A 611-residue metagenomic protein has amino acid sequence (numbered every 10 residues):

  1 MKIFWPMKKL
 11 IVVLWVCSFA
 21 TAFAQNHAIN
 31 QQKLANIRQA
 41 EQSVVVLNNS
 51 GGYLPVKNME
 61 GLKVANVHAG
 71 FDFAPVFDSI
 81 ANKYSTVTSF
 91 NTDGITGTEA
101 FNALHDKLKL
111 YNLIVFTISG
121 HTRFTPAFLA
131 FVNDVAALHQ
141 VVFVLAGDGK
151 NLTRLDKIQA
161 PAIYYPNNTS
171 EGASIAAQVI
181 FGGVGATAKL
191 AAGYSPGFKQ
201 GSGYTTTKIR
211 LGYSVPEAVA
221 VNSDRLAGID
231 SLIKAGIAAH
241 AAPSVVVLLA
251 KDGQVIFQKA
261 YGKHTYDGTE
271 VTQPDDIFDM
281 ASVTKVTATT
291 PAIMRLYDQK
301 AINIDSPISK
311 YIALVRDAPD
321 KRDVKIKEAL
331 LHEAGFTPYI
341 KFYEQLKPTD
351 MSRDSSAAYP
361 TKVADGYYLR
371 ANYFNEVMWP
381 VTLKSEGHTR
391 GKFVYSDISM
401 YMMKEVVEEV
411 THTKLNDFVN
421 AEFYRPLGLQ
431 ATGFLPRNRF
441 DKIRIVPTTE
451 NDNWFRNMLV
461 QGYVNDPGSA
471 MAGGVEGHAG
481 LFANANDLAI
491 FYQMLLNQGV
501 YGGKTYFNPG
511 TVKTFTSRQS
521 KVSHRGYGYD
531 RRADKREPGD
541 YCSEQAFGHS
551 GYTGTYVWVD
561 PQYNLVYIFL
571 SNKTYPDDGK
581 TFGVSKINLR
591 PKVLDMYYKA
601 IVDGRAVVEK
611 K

Functional and structural regions predicted by a protein language model:
M1-H27: Bacterial Sec-dependent N-terminal signal peptides
V12-V13, A24, S79, K107 (+3 more regions): Coil residues (strongly favoring Ser/Thr
A24-N222: Preference for extracellular/luminal or secreted protein segments
H27-A28, Q32-L34, L54, A191-K199 (+7 more regions): Short, gly/Ser/Thr-rich active-site loops of penicillin-recognizing serine hydrolases
A218-M280, A301-N303, E537, D578-G579: Short, conserved catalytic-motif segment at the N-terminal edge
A239-V246, G268-E328, E386-S399, E476-A479: Short active-site loop at a secondary-structure junction that contains or immediately precedes the catalytic residue(s)
P319-Q545: Short, surface-exposed loop or secondary-structure junction motifs that flank catalytic or metal-binding residues
A546, T553-I568: Short, surface-exposed beta-strand/loop micro-motifs that present aromatic residues
